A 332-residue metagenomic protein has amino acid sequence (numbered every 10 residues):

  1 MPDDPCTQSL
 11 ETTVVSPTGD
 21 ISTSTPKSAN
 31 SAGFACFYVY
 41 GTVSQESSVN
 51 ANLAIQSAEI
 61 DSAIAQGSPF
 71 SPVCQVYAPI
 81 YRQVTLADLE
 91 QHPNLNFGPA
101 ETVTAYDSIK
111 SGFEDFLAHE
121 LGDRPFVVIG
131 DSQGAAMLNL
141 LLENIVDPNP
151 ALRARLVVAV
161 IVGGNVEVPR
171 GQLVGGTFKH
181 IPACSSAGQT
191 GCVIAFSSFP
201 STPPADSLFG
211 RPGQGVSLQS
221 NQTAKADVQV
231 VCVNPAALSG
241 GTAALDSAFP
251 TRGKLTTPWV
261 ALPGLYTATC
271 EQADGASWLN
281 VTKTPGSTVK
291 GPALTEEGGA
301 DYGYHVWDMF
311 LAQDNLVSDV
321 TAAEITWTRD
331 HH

Functional and structural regions predicted by a protein language model:
P2-A78: Short, surface-exposed "cap/lid" segments of acyl-processing enzymes
G33, Y40-V49, H92-N94, P292-Y302: Acidic/histidine-rich, surface-exposed loop or edge segments in extracytoplasmic proteins
A35-V39, Q75-I80, V127-V128, V158-I161 (+1 more regions): Structural recognition of the beta-strand scaffold that forms the well-ordered cores of secreted hydrolase catalytic
S47-N50, D88-Q91, L140-L141, R170-Q172: Short, solvent-exposed loop/turn and secondary-structure capping segments
N52-R124: Portal/gating segments that form or line small-molecule/metal binding sites
A63, L138-V146: Short, well-ordered amphipathic alpha-helices
V103-D123, E143-G299, G303-Q313, V317-A322 (+2 more regions): Surface cap/lid and interfacial helix-loop subdomains adjacent to catalytic sites that gate substrate access
I129-L138: Gly/Ala-rich beta-loop-alpha elbow adjacent to hydrolase catalytic centers
